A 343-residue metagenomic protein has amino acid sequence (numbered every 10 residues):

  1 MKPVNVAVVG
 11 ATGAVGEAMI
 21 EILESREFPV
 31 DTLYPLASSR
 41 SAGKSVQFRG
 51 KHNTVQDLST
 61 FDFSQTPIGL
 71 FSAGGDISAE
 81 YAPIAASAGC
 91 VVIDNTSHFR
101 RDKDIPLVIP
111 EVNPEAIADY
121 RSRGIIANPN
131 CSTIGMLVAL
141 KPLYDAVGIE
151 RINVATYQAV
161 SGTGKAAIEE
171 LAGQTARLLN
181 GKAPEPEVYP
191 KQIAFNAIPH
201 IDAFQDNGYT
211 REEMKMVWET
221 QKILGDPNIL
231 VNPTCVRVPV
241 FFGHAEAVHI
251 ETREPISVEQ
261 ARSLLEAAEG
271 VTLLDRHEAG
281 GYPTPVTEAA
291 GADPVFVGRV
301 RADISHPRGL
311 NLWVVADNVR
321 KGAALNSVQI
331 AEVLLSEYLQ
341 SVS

Functional and structural regions predicted by a protein language model:
M1-I193, N228-L230, S263, G281 (+5 more regions): N-terminal Rossmann-like NAD(P) cofactor-binding subdomain of oxidoreductases, focused on the glycine-rich
G10, P184, V188, F204-R211 (+2 more regions): A short glycine-/small-residue-rich loop at the edge of a beta-strand within enzyme catalytic domains
S39-S41, C131-S132, T156-T163, A197-Q205 (+2 more regions): Glycine-rich beta-alpha junction loops
Y120-A127, N196-N207, L312-V314: Helix-loop-beta segment of a Rossmann-like dinucleotide-binding subdomain
G124-G135, G208-V217, G322-N326: A glycine-rich, Thr/Ser-enriched phosphate-binding loop motif common to dinucleotide/cofactor-binding enzymes
E170, K191-P199, F241-A245, I250: Active-site-proximal catalytic alpha-helix in oxidoreductases
A194-F241: Oxyanion-binding "anion nests"
V231-S343: C-terminal active-site/capping subdomain that shapes the small-molecule cofactor and substrate pocket of enzyme
